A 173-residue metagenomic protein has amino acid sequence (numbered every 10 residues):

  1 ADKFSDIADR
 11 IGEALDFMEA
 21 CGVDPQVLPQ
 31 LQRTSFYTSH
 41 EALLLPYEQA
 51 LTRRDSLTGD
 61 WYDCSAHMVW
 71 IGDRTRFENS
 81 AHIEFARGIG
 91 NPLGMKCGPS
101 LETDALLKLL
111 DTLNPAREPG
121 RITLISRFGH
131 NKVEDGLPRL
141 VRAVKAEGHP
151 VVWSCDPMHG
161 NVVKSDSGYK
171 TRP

Functional and structural regions predicted by a protein language model:
A1-G129, T171-R172: Active-site-facing alpha/beta catalytic cores
R121-C155, H159-P173: Non-transmembrane, aqueous-exposed alpha-helical and coiled segments at domain scale
